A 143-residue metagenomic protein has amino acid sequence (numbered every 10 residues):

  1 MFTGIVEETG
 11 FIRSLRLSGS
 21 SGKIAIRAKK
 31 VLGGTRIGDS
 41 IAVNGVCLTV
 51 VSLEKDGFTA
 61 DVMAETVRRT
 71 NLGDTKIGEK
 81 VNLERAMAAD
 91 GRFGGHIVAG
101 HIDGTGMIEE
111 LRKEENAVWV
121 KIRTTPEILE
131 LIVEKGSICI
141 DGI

Functional and structural regions predicted by a protein language model:
M1-I143: Conserved loop->alpha-helix
